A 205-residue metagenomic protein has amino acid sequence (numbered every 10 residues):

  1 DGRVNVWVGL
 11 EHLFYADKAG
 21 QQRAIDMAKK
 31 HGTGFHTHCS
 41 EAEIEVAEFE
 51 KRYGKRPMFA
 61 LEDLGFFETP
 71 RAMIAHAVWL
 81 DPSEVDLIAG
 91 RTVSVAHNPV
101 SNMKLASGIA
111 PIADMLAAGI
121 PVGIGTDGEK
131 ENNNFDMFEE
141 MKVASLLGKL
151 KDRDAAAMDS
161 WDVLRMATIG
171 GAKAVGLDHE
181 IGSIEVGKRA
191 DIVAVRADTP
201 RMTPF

Functional and structural regions predicted by a protein language model:
D1-S94, A106-V122, E139-K142, H179: Histidine/acidic residue-rich metal-binding segments in metalloenzymes
F14-Y15, A75, N102-M103, M158-D159 (+1 more regions): Residue-level marker of alpha-helix boundaries and capping positions
E41, P99-M103, G128-K130: Short, acidic/turn-prone active-site loops that include or flank metal/cofactor- and phosphate-binding residues
D63-T69, A113-T199: His/Asp/Glu-enriched, well-ordered alpha-helical/loop segment that forms or immediately abuts the divalent-metal
V78, P99-V100, D198: Short glycine-/small-residue-rich Rossmann-like dinucleotide-binding loops
P200-F205: Short, surface-exposed loop/helix-turn segments at secondary-structure junctions that function as lids/hinges flanking
